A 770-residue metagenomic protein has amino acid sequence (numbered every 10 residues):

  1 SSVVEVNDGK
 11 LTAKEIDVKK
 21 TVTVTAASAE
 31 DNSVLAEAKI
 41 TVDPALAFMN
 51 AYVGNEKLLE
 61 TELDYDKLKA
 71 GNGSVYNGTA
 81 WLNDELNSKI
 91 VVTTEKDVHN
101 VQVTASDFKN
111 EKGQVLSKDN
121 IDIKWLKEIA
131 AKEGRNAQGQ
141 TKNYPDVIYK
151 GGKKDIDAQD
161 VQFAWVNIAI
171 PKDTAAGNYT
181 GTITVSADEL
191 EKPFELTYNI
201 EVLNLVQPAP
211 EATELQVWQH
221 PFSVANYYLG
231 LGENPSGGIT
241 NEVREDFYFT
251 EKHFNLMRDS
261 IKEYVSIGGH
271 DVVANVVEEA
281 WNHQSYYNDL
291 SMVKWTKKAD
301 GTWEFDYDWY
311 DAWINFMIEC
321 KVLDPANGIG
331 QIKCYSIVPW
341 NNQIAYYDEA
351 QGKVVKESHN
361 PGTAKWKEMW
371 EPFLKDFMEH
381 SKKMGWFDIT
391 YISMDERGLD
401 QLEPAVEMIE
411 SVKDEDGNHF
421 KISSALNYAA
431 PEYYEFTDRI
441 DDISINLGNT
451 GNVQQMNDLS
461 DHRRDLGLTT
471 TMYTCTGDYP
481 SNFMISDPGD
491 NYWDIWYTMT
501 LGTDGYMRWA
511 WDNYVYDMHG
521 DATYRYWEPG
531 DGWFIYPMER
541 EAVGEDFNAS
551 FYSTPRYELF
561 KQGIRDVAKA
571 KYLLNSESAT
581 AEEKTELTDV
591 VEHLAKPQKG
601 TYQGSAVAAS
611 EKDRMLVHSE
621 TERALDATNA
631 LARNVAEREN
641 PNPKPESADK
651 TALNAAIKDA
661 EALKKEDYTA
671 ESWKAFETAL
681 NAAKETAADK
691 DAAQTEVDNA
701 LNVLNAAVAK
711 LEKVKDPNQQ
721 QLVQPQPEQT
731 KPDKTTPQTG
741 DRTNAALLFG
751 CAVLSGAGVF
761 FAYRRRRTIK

Functional and structural regions predicted by a protein language model:
S1-T12, A45-N72, E85, E95-V166 (+1 more regions): Surface-exposed binding patches on compact interaction domains or structured appendages
S2-P44, P641-Q738, N744, F749 (+1 more regions): Beta-rich interaction/scaffold domains
D17-N32, I90, G177-D188: A short beta-strand micro-motif common to beta-rich folds, especially ectodomain repeats
T93-V101, D107, K153-A212: Extended acidic/polar, glycine-enriched regions that form or flank non-catalytic beta-rich accessory modules
A169, T180-A187, F194-D416, N427-T437 (+1 more regions): Aromatic-lined carbohydrate-binding surfaces of glycoside hydrolases
C320, I337-P339, Q343-A429, H519-K644: Catalytic domains of carbohydrate-active enzymes that cleave complex glycans
D465-Y492: Active-site clefts of carbohydrate-active enzymes
N482, D487-I535: Substrate-binding cleft of secreted/luminal carbohydrate-active enzymes
